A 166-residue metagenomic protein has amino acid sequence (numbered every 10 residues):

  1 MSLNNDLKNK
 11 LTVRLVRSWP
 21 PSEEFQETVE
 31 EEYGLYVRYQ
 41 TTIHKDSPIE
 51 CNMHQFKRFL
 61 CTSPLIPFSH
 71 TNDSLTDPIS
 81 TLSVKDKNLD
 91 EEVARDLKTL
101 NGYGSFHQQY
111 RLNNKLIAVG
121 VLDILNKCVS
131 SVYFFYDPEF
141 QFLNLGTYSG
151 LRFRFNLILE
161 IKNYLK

Functional and structural regions predicted by a protein language model:
M1-F142: A conserved beta-strand-loop-helix scaffold within acyl/acetyltransferase catalytic domains
F142-F155: Conserved acetyl-CoA-binding loop-helix of GNAT-fold acetyltransferases
L157-K166: Conserved GNAT acetyl-CoA-binding A-motif
